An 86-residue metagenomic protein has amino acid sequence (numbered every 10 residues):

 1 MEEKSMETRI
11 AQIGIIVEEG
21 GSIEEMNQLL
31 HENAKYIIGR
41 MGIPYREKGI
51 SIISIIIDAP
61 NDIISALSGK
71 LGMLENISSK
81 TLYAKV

Functional and structural regions predicted by a protein language model:
M1-V86: Long, contiguous binding/interaction regions
